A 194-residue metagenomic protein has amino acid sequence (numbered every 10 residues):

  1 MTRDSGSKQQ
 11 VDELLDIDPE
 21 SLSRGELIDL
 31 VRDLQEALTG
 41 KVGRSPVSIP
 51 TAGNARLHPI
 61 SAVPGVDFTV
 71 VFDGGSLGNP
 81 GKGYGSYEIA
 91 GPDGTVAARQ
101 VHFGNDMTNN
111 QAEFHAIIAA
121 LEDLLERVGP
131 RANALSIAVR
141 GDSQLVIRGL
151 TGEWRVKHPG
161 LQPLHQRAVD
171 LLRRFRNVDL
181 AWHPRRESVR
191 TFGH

Functional and structural regions predicted by a protein language model:
M1-V47: Short, low-complexity, charged amphipathic interaction modules
G6, T95-V96, F103, I147 (+1 more regions): Generic signal for short, ordered secondary-structure residues within or immediately flanking folded domains
I17, M107, S136: Short, flexible active-site loop motifs that bind/organize anionic cofactors or intermediates
S21, M107, Q111, R155: Charge-dense, low-complexity intrinsically disordered segments
V47-P50, R190: Serine/proline-rich low-complexity intrinsically disordered segments, especially terminal tails, linkers
I49-T51, A55-A112, E122-E126: RNase H-like nuclease fold core
G75-N79, I118-H194: RNase H catalytic domain
E113, I117: Short, conserved alpha-helix that lines the donor NDP-sugar binding/gating region of sugar-transfer enzymes
